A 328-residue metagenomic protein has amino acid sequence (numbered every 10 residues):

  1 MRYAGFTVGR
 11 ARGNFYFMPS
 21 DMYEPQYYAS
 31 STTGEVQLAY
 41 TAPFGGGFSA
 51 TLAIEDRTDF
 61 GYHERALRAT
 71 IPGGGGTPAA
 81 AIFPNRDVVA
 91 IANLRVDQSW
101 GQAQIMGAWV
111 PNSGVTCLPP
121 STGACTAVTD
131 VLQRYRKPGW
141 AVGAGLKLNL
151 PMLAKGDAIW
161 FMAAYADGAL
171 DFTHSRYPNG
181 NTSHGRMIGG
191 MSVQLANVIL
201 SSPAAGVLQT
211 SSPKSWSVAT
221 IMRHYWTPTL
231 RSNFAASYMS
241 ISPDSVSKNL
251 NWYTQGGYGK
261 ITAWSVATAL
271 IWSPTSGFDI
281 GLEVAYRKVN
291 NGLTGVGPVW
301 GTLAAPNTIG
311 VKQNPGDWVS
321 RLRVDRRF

Functional and structural regions predicted by a protein language model:
M1-A66, P84-Q102, L148-L150, A158 (+2 more regions): Outer membrane beta-barrel
M1-Y3, L38-A42, A92-V96, A144-L148 (+3 more regions): Residues on the lipid-exposed face of transmembrane beta-strands in outer-membrane beta-barrel proteins
A11-G13, E55-R57, D97, A108-N112 (+4 more regions): Outer-membrane beta-barrel pore domains and translocons
A29-T33, F83-D87, Q133-A141, Q209-S215 (+3 more regions): Transmembrane beta-barrel outer-membrane domains
G45, T227, S273-T275: Residue-level recognition of beta-strand termini and adjacent short loop/turns
Q102-V266: Detector for outer-membrane/organellar transmembrane beta-barrel domains, recognizing the amphipathic beta-strand
G277, V284-A305: C-terminal beta-signal and adjacent terminal beta-strands/loops of Gram-negative outer-membrane beta-barrel proteins
K312-F328: Outer-membrane beta-barrel "beta-signal"
